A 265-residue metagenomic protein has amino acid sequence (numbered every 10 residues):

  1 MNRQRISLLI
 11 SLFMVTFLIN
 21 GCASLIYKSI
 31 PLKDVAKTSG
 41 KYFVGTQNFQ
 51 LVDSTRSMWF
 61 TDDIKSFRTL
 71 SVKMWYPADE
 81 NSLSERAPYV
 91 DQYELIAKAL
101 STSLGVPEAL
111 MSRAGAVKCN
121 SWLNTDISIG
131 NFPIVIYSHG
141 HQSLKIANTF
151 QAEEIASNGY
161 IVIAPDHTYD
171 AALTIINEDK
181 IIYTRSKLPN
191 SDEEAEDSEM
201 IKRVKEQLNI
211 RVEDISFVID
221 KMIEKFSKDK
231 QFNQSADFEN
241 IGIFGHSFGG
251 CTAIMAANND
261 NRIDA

Functional and structural regions predicted by a protein language model:
N2-L9: Bacterial N-terminal signal peptides that target proteins for export
N20-G21: C-terminal motif of bacterial Sec signal peptides marking the signal peptidase cleavage site
L25-V135: Domain-level recognition of soluble alpha/beta enzyme cores, biased toward histidine phosphatases/phosphomutases
M74, I155, I215, I241: Divalent metal-coordination and catalytic microenvironments
Y76, Y137-H141, S247: Glycine-rich His-Gly loop
V117-F132, Y137-I175: Short substrate-entry loop that stabilizes the transition state in hydrolases
I175-F238: Alpha/beta-hydrolase active-site loop
V218-A265: Primarily recognizes the serine-hydrolase "nucleophile elbow" in alpha/beta-hydrolase and SGNH/GDSL folds
